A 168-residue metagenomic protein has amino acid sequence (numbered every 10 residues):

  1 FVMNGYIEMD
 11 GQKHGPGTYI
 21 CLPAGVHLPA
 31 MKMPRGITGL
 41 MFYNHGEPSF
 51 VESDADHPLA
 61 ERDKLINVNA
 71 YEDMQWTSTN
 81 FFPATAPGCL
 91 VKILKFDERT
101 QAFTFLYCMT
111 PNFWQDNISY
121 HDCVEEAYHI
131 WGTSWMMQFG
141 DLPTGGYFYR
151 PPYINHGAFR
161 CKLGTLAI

Functional and structural regions predicted by a protein language model:
F1, M31-K32, K95, Y128 (+1 more regions): Well-ordered beta-strand positions
F1-N4, L40, C123-T133, F148 (+1 more regions): Short, structured motif recognition centered on aromatic/hydrophobic residues
N4, D10, N44-G46, W131-G140: Short, flexible beta-strand-to-coil junctions
Y6-E8, Q12-P16, A24-H27, P87-H121 (+2 more regions): Conserved short histidine dyad/triad with adjacent acidic residue
K13-G15, A24-S53, D141, P152-I168: Ligand-binding loop in jelly-roll beta-barrel domains
S49-Q101: A short, N-terminal "cap"/entry segment at the start of jelly-roll beta-barrel domains of the cupin/DSBH fold
D54-A60, C108-M109, D122-V124: Short intrinsically disordered coil segments
G145: Active-site beta-strand-loop-beta-strand hairpin of nuclease catalytic cores that positions key catalytic residues
